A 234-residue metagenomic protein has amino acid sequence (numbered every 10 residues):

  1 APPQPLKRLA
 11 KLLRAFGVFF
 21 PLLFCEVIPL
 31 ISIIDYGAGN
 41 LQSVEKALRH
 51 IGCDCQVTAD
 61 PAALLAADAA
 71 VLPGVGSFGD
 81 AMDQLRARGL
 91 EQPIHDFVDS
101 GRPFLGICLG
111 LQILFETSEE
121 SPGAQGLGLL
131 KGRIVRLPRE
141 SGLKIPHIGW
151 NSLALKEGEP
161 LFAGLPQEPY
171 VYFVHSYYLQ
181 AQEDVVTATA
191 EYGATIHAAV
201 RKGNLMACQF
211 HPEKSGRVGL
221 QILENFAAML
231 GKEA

Functional and structural regions predicted by a protein language model:
I31-I51, E213-K214: N-terminal beta1-alpha1 ligand-phosphate binding loop
C55-A66: Short acidic low-complexity segments
G76-I148: Cysteine-nucleophile active-site neighborhood
T117-Y192: Pocket-forming structural segment of enzyme catalytic cores
T195-R201: Short, surface-exposed beta-strand/loop micro-motifs that present aromatic residues
C208-A234: Acyltransferase
